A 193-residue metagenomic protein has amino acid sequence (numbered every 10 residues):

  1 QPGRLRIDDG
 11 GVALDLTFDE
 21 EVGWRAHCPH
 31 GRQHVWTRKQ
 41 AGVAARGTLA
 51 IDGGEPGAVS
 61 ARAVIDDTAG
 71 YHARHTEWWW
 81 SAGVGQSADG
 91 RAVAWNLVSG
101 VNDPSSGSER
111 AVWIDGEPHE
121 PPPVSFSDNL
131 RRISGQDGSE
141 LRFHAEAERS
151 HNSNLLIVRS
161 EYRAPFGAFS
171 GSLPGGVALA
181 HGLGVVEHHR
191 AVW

Functional and structural regions predicted by a protein language model:
Q1-W193: Structured soluble/peripheral alpha/beta segments that form catalytic or ligand/cofactor-binding pockets
